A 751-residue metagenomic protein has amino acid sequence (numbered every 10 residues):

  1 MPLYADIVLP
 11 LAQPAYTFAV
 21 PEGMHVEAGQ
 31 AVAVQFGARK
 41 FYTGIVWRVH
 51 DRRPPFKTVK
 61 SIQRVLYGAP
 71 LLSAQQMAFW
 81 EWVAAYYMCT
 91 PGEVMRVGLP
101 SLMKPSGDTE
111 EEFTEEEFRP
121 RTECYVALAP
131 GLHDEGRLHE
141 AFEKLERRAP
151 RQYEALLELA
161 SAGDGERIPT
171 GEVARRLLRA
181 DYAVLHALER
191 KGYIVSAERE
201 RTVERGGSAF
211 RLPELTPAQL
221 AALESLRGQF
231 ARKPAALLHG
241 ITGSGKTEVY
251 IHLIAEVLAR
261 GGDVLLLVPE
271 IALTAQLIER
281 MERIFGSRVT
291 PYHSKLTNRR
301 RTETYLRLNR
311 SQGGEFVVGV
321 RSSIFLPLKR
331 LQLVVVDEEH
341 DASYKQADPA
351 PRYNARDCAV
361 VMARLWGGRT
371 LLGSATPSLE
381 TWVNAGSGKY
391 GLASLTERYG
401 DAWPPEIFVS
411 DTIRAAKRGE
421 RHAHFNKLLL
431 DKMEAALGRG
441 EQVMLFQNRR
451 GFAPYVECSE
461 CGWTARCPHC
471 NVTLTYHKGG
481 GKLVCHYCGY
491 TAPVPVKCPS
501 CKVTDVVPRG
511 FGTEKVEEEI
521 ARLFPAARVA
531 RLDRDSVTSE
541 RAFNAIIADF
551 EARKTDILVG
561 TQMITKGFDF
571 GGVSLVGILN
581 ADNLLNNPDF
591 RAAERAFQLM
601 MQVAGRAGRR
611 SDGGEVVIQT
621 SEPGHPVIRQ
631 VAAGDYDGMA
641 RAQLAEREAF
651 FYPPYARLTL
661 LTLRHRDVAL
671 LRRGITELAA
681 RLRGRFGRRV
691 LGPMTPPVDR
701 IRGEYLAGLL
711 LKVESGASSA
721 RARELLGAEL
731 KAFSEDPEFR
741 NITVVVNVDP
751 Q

Functional and structural regions predicted by a protein language model:
M1-S374, T381, G386-A402, R685 (+2 more regions): Accessory, non-ATPase domains that flank or precede helicase/AAA+ motor cores in DNA-metabolism machines
R48-H50, L99, E198-E200, Q447-R449 (+4 more regions): A general secondary-structure junction signal
F210-T216, L220-L223, R232-R672, A680-R681 (+3 more regions): Inter-lobe coupling/hinge segments of SF2-like helicase ATPases
F524-A527, L682-V690, E735-R740: Short secondary-structure junctions
A680, G684-Y705, V744, V748-P750: A carboxyl-terminal module marker
E704-G716: Short basic, glycine-rich beta-strand/loop surfaces that mediate nucleic-acid
